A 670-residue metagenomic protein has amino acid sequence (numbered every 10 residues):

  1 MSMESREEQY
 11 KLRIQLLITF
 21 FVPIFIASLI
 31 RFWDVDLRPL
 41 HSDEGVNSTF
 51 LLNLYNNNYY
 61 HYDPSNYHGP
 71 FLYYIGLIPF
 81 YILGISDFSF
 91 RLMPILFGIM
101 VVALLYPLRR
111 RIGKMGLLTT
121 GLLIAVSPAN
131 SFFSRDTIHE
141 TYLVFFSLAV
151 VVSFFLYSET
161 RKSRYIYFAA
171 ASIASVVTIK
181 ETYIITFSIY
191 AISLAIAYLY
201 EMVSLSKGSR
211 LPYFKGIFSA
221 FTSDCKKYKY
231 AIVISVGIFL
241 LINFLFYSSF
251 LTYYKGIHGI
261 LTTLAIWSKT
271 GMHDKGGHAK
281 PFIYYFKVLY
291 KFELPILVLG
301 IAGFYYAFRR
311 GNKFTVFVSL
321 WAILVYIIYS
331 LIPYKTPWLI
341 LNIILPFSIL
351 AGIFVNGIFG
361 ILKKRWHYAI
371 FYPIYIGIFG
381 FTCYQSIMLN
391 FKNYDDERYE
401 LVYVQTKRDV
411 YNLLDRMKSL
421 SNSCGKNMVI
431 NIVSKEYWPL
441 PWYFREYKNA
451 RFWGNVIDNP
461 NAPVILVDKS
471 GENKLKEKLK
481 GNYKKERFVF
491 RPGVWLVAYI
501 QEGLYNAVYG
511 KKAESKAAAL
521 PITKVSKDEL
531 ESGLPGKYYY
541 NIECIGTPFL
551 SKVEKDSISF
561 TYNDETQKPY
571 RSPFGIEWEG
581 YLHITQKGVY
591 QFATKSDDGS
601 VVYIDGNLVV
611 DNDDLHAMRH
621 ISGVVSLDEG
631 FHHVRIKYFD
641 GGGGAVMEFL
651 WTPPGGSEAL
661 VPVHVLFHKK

Functional and structural regions predicted by a protein language model:
S5, Y10, R110-I112, V150-I166 (+2 more regions): Membrane-interface transmembrane helices that cradle and orient dolichyl/undecaprenyl
L16-I24, L105-V126, V316: Transmembrane-helix signature of polytopic, membrane-embedded enzymes that assemble or transfer cell-envelope glycans
I30-D34, G45-Y74, I78-I82: Extracytosolic helix-loop segments that constitute the early lumenal/periplasmic catalytic or substrate-binding loops
H41-S42, H68, A129-Y142, T182 (+1 more regions): Short acidic/glycine- and proline-prone juxtamembrane loop motifs at membrane-interface regions of multi-pass membrane
V46-L54, H68, I82, Y157 (+7 more regions): Transmembrane-lumen/periplasm boundary regions of multi-pass, lipid-linked membrane glycan transferases
P70-Y74, G84-A103, F133-T137: Loop-to-helix entry region of an early transmembrane alpha helix in multi-pass inner-membrane enzymes
L92-K114, A149, S153: Transmembrane-helix motifs of polytopic, lipid-linked glycan transferases
P521-K670: Acidic/polar, compositionally biased interaction segments
